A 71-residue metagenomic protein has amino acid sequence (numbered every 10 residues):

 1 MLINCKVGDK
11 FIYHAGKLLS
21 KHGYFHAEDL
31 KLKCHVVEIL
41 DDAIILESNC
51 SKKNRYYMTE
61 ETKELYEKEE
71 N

Functional and structural regions predicted by a protein language model:
M1, K10, V37, Y57-E60: A detector of low-complexity, intrinsically disordered, Ser/Thr/Gly/Pro/Ala-rich segments
M1-V7, H14-L19: Mixed-charge, Lys/Arg-rich low-complexity intrinsically disordered regions
K6-D9, A43: Surface-exposed loop/turn positions
D9-I12, H22, N54-R55, E64: Intrinsically disordered, low-complexity segments enriched in small/polar residues
G16-L18, D29-L30, E61-T62, N71: Short linear sequence elements within intrinsically disordered, low-complexity coil regions
S20-Y56: Basic/aromatic-rich interaction segments and small domains that mediate binding to polyanionic partners
E47-N71: Intrinsically disordered, low-complexity, charged/polar segments
